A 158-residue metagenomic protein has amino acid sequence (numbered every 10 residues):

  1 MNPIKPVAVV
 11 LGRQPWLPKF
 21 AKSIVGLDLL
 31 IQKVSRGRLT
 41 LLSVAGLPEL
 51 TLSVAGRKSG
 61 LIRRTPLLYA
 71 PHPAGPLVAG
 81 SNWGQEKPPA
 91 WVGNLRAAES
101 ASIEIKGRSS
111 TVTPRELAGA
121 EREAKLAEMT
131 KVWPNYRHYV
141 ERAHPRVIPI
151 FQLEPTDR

Functional and structural regions predicted by a protein language model:
M1-K22: Compositionally biased, charge-rich terminal segments
V10, S23-G26, L30-V34, N94 (+2 more regions): Residues that form generic nucleotide/phosphate-binding pockets
L17-R57, I62: Short, conserved active-site entrance elements at the starts or edges of catalytic domains
I31, P66-L68, A101, S110-T111: Short, flexible segments with low predicted structural confidence
L41, R64, G84, P88: Short, electropositive, low-hydrophobicity segments enriched in small/polar residues
L41-L42, L68, G93: Short secondary-structure boundary/capping segments
L47-W83: Short beta-strand segments
N82-Y136, E141-I150, P155-D157: Short, structured beta-strand-loop surface elements
